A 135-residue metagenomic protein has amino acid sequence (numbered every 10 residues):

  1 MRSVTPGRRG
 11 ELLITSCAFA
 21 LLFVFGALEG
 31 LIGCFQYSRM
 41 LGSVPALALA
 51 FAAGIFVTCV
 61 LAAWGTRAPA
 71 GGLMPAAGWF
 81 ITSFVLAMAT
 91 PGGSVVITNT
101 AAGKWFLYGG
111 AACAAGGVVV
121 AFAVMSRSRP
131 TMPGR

Functional and structural regions predicted by a protein language model:
M1-E29: Alpha-helical transmembrane segments and their cytosolic membrane-interface
A18, A111-R135: Membrane-water interface at the C-terminal end of transmembrane alpha helices
L28-L49, S83-Y108: Membrane interfacial helix motifs at helix-loop boundaries and amphipathic/re-entrant anchors
L47-T58: Hydrophobic alpha-helical segments embedded in the membrane of multi-pass proteins
V60-M74: Membrane-helix interface "capping/anchor" motifs
G71-S83: Central hydrophobic cores of alpha-helical transmembrane segments in multi-pass integral membrane proteins
